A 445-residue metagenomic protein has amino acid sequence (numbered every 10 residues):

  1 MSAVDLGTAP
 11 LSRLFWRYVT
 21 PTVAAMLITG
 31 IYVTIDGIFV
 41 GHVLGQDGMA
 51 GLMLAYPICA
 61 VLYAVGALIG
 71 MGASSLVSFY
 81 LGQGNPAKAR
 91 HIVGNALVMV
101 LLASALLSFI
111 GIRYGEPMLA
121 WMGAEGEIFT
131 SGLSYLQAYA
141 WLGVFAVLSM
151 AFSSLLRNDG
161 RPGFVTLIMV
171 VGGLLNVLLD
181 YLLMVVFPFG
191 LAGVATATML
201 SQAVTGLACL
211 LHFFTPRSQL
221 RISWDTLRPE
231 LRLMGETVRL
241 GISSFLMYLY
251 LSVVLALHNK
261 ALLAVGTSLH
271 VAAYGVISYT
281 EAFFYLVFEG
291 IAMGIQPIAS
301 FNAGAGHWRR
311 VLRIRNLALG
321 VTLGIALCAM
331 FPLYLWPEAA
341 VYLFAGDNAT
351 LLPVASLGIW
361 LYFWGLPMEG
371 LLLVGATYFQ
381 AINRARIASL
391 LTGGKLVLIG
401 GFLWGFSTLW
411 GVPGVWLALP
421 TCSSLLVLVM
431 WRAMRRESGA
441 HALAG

Functional and structural regions predicted by a protein language model:
M1-T22, V77-V144, V186-I242, A299-G365 (+1 more regions): Short alpha-helical transmembrane segments in multi-pass integral membrane proteins
T20, D36, A73-S74, Y114-G115 (+13 more regions): Hydrophobic/aromatic residues in alpha-helical transmembrane segments
T22-S75, Y139-A146, G235-N302, T322-M330 (+2 more regions): Transmembrane helix-bundle signature of multi-pass secondary active exporters and lipid flippases
T34, V43-Q46, Y80-Q83, N158-D159 (+5 more regions): Helix-loop interface residues and adjacent transmembrane-helix termini in multi-pass membrane transporters, primarily
G37, Q46-M49, P86, G115 (+6 more regions): Membrane-helix interface/capping residues of multi-pass secondary transporters
M49-F109, A146-V165, A273-F331, L335 (+2 more regions): Small-residue-rich hydrophobic transmembrane alpha-helices
V61-A64, S108, N176-D180, G206-L210 (+4 more regions): Hydrophobic transmembrane alpha-helices of multi-pass small-molecule transporters
G70, Y139-R157, V165-G173, V194-C209 (+4 more regions): Short runs within selected transmembrane alpha-helices of multi-pass transporters and secretion channels
